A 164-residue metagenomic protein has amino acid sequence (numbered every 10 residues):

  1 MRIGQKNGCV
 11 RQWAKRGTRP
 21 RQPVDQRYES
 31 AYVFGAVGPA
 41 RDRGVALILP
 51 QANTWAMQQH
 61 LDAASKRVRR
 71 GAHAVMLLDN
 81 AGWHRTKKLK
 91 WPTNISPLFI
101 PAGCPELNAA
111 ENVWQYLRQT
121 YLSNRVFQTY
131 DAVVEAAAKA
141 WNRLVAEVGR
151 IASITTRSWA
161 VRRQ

Functional and structural regions predicted by a protein language model:
M1-Q164: Short functional hotspots at interaction and active-site rims
